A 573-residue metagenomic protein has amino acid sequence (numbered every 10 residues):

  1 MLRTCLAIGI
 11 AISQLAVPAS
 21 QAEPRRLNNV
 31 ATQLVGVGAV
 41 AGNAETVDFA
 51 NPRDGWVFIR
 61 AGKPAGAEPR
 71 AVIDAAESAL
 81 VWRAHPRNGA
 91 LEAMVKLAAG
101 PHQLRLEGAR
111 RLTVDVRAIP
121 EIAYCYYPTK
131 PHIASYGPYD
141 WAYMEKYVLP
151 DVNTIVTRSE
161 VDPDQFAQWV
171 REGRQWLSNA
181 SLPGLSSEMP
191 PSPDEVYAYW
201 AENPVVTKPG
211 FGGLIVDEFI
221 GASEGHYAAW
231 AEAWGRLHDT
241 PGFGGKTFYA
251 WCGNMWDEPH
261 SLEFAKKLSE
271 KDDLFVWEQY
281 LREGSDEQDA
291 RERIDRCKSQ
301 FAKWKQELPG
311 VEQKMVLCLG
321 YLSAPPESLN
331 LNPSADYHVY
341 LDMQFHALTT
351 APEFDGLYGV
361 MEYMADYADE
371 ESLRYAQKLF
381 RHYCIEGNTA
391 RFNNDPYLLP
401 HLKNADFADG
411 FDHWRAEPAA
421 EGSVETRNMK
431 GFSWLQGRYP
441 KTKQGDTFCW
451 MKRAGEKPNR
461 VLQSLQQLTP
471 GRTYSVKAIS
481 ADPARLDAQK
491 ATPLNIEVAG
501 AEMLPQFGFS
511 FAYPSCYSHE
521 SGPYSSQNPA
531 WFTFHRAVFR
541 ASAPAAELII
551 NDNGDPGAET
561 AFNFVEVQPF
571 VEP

Functional and structural regions predicted by a protein language model:
N29-G38, G431-K457: Short carbohydrate-recognition loop motifs
G36-A41, A76-K96, A501-A545, D555: Extracellular carbohydrate recognition and processing domains and analogous Trp-centered ligand-binding platforms
G38-A50, N88-M94, R111, M451-R472 (+1 more regions): Short beta-strands within extracellular/lumenal beta-sheet-rich domains
G55-K63, F407, N459-T492, H535-A537 (+2 more regions): Extra-cytoplasmic beta-strand recognition segments
G66-A71, A416-P418, N459-V461, A484-G500: Beta-strand acidic-aromatic groove motif in beta-rich domains, primarily in extracellular
A98-A109, V114-D395: Glycan-processing catalytic domains of CAZymes
R105-R110, I549-A558: Short beta-strand-plus-loop segments that form exposed binding edges in beta-rich domains
D406-F448: Extracellular glycan-recognition surfaces and repeat-rich motifs
